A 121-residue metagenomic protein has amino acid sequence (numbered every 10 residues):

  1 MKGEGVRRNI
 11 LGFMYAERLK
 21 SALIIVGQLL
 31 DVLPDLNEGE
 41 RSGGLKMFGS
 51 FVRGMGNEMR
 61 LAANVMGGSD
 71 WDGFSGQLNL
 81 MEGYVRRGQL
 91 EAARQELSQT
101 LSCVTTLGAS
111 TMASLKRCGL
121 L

Functional and structural regions predicted by a protein language model:
M1-L121: Long, charged/polar, soluble alpha-helical segments
